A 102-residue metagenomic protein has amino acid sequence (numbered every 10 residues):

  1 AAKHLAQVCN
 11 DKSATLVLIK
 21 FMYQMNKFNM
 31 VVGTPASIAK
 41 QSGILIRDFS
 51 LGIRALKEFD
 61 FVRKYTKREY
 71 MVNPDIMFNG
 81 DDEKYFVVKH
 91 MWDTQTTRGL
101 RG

Functional and structural regions predicted by a protein language model:
A1-M30: Short recognition helix of helix-turn-helix/winged-helix DNA-binding domains
I19, Y23, K40, A55-E58: Ordered, helix-dominated protein-protein interaction surfaces in large eukaryotic regulatory proteins
F28-I44, L56: A short alpha-helical element within helix-turn-helix/winged-helix DNA-binding domains across DNA-binding proteins
R47: Key DNA-contact positions within bacterial/archaeal DNA-binding proteins
S50-R54: Short, hydrophobic-biased segments on the C-terminal half of alpha helices that form "recognition helices"
K57-R68: A short, conserved structural fragment
R68-P74: Minor-groove-contacting beta-hairpin "wing" of winged helix-turn-helix DNA-binding domains
M77-G102: Short, amphipathic alpha-helical interaction segments positioned at domain boundaries
